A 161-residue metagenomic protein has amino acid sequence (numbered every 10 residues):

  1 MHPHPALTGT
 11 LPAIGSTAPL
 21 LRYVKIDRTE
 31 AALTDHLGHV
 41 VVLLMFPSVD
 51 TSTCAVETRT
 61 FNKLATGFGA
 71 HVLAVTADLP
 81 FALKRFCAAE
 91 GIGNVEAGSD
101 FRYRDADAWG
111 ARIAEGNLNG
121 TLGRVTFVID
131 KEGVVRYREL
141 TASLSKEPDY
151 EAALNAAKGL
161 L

Functional and structural regions predicted by a protein language model:
M1-L161: Chalcogenol-based redox active-site neighborhoods
